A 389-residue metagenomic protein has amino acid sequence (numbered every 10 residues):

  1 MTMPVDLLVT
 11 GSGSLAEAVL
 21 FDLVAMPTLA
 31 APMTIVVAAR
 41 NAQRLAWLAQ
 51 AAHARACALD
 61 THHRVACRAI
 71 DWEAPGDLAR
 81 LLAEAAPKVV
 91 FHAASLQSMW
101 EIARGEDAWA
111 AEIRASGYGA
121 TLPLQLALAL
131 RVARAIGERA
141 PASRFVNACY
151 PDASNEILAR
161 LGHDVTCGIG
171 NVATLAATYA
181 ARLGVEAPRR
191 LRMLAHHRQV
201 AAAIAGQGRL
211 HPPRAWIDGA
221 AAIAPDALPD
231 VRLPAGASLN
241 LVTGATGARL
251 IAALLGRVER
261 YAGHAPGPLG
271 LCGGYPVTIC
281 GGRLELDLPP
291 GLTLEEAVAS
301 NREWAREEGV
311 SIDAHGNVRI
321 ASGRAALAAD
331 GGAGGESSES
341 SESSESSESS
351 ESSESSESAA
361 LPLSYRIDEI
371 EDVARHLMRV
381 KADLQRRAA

Functional and structural regions predicted by a protein language model:
D6-L15: Conserved N-terminal Rossmann-fold NAD(P)-binding element of oxidoreductases
A16-L20: N-terminal Rossmann-fold NAD(P) dinucleotide-binding loop
L29, M33-H63, A69: Glycine-rich phosphate-binding loop and adjoining beta1-alpha1-beta2 segment of Rossmann-like nucleotide-binding folds
I70-A85: Conserved Rossmann-fold cofactor-binding substructure of NAD(P)-dependent oxidoreductases
A93-W100: Conserved NAD(P)H cofactor-binding loop of Rossmann-fold oxidoreductase domains
A108-R139: NAD(P)-cofactor binding segment of oxidoreductase domains
L130-G137, P141-W216, N240-L241: Rossmann-like dinucleotide-binding core of oxidoreductases
G184, P188-E336, S356-A389: Long, compositionally biased stretches enriched for glycine and/or charged residues
